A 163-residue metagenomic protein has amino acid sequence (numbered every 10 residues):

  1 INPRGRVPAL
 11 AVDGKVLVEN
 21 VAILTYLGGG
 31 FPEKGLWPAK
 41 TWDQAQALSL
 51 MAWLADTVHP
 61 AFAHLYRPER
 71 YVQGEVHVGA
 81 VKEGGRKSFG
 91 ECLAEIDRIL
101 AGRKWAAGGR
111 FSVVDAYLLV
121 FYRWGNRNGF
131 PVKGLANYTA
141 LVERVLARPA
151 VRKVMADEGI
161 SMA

Functional and structural regions predicted by a protein language model:
I1-E83, D97: GST-like domain detector, emphasizing the conserved glutathione-binding G-site in the N-terminal thioredoxin-like
K15, F121, G159: Flexible loop residues that form catalytic and substrate-binding hotspots at small-molecule/glycan-binding clefts
E19, D115, E158: Acidic-residue sensor for enzyme active/binding pockets
L27-G28, E143, M162-A163: Short secondary-structure boundary/hinge segments and terminal tails
K34-W37, A106, P131-K133, S161: Short coil/loop linkers at secondary-structure junctions
L54-P149, V154: GST-like fold's C-terminal all-alpha helical module
V154-A163: Terminal-tail/helix-coil boundary detector
